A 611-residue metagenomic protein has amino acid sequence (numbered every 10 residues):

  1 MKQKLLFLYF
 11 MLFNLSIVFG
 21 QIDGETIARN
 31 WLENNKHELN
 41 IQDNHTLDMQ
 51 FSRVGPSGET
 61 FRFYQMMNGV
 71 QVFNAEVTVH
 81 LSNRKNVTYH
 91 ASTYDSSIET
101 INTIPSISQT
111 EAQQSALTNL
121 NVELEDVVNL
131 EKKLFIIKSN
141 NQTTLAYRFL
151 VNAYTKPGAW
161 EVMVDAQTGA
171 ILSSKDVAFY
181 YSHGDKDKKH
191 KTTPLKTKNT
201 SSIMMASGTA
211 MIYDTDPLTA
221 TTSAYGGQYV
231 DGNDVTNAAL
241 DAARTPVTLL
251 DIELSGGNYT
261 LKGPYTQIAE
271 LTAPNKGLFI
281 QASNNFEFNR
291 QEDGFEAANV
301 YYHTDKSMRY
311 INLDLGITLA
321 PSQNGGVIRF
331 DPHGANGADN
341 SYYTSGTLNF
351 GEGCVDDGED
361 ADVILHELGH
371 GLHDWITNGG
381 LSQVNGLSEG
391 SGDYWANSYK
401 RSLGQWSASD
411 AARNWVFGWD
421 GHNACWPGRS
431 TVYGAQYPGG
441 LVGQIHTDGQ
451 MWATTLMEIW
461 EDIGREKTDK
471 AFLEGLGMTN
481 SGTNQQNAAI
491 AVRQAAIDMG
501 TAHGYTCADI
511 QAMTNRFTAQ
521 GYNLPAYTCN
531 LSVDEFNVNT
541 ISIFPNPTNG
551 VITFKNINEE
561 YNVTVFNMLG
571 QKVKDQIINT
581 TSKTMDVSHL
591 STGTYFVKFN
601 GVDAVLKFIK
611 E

Functional and structural regions predicted by a protein language model:
M1-D23, V533, D603: Bacterial Sec-dependent N-terminal signal peptides
L5, I17-I364, G371-S391, N397-N530 (+1 more regions): Zymogen propeptides/activation segments of proteases
F13, Q42, Y213, T236 (+6 more regions): Intrinsic-disorder/low-complexity regions
F19, E535-E611: C-terminal outer-membrane/trafficking sorting elements
